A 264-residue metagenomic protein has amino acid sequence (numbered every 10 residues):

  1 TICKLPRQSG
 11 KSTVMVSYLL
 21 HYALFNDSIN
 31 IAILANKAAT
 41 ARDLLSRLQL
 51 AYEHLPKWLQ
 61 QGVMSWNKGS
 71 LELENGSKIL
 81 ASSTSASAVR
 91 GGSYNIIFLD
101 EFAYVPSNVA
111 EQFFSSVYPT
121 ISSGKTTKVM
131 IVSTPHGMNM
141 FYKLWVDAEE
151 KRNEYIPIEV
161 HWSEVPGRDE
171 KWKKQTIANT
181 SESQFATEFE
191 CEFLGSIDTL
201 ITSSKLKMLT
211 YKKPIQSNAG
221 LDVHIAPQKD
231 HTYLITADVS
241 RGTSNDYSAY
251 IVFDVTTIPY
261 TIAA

Functional and structural regions predicted by a protein language model:
T1-Y18: Walker A/P-loop
Y22-R42: Conserved SF1/SF2 helicase motif Ia
R42-N95: Inter-Walker segment of RecA-like/P-loop motor cores
L50-H54, Q60, Y104-T180: ASCE P-loop NTPase helicase motor core
L73, A219, A226-K229, S244-A264: Nucleic-acid-processing active sites and adjacent nucleic-acid-binding tracks, predominantly divalent metal-dependent
E101-V105, S240: Conserved Walker B
Q112, W162-A237: ATPase catalytic-site recognition across NTP-hydrolyzing enzymes
T236-N245: Short acidic, Gly/Ser-rich segments with clustered Asp/Glu that frequently serve as metal-coordination loops in enzyme
